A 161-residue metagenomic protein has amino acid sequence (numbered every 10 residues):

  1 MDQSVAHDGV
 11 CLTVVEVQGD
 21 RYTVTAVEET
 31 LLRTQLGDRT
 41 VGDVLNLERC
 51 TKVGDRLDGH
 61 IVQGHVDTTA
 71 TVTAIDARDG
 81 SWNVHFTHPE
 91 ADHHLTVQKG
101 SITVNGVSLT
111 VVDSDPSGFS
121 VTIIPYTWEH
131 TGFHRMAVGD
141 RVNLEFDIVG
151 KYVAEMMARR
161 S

Functional and structural regions predicted by a protein language model:
M1-S161: Conserved loop->alpha-helix
